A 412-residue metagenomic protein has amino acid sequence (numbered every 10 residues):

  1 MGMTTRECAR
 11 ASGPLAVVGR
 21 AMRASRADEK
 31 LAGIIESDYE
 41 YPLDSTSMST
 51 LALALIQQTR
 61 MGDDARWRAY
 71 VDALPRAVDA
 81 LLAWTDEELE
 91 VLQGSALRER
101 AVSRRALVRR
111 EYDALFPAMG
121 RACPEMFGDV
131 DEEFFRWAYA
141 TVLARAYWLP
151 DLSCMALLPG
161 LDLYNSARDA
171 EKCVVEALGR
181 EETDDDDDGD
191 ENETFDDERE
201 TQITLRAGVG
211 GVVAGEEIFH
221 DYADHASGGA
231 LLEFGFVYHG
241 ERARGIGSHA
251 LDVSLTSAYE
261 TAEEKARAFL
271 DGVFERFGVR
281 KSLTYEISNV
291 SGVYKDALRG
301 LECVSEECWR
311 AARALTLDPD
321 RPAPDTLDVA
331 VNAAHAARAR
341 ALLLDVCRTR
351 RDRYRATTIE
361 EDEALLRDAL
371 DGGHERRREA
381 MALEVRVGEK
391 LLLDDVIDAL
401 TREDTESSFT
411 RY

Functional and structural regions predicted by a protein language model:
M1-M22, R26-K30, T59-A65, A69-Y412: Long, positively charged leader/targeting segments at protein N-termini
M22-D44: Covalent nucleotidyltransferase core used to form phosphodiester bonds in nucleic acids
Y41-T46, V130-E133: Structural motif
M48-L53: Short amphipathic beta-strand segments in non-cytosolic proteins
